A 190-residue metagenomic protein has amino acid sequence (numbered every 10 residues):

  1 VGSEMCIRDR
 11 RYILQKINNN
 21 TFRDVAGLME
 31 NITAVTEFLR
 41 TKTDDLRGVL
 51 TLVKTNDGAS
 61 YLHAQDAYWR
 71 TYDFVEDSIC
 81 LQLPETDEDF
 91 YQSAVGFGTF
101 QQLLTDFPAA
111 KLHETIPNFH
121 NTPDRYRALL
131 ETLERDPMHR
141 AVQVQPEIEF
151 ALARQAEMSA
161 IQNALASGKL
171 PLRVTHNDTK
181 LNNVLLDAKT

Functional and structural regions predicted by a protein language model:
V1, R47, L170: Structured loop/turn residues at beta-strand edges in well-structured enzyme cores
V1-I7: Short, small-residue-biased leader/transition segments that mark boundaries at the very start of proteins
R8-R11, A188-T190: Active-site beta-strand-loop-beta-strand hairpin of nuclease catalytic cores that positions key catalytic residues
R11-N31, E37-K111: ATP-binding pocket architecture of kinase catalytic cores
Q15, F22-A26, V75-V95, D106-H176 (+1 more regions): ATP-dependent phospho-/nucleotidyl transfer catalytic cores
T179: Hydrophobic HxD+1 residue recognition
